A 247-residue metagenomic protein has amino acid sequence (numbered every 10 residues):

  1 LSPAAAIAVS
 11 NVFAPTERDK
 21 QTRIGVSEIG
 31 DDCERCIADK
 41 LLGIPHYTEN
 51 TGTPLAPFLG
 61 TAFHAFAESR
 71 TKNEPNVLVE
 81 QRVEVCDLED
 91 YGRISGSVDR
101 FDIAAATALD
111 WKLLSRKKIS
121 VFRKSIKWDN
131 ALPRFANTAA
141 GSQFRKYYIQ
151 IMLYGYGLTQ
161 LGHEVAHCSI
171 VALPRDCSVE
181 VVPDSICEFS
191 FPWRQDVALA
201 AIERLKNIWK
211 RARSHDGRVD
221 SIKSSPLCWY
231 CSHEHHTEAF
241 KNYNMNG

Functional and structural regions predicted by a protein language model:
L1, T138-R145, Y156-G247: Metal-dependent nuclease catalytic regions and adjoining charged, substrate-binding loops involved in nucleic-acid end
L1-A108, S115-D129: Metal-dependent nuclease catalytic cores that hydrolyze phosphodiester bonds in DNA/RNA, characterized by
A62, F66, I149-G157: Short amphipathic alpha-helical face segments that pack within enzyme cores and frequently flank/anchor catalytic
R93-G96, K146-I149, L153, A200: Residues forming well-ordered secondary-structure scaffolds
K112-S115, P174: A short beta-strand motif that forms part of the nucleic acid-binding face of small beta-barrel RNA-binding folds
W128-Y148: A short acidic, glycine-rich active-site loop that binds or catalyzes chemistry on phosphate/adenosine moieties
